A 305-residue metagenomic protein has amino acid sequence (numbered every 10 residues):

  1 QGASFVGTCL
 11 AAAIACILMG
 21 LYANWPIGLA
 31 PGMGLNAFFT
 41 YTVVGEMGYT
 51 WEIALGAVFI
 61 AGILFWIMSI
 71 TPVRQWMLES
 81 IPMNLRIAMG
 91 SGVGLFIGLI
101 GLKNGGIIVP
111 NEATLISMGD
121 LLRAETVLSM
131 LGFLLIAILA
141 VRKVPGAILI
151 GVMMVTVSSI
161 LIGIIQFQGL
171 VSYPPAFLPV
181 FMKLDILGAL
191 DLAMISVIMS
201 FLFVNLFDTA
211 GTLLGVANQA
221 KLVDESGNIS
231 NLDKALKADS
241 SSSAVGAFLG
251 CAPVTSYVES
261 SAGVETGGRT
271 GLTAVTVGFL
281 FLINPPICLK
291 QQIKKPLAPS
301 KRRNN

Functional and structural regions predicted by a protein language model:
Q1-L121: Early transmembrane hairpin of solute transport permeases
Q1-T8, M199-G271: Membrane-embedded helical hairpins/re-entrant loop segments and their flanking transmembrane helices within multi-pass
G2-A3, A23-L35, P82-L85, V144-I150 (+4 more regions): Short, non-helical or kinked segments that cap or interrupt transmembrane helices
G7-M19, G32, N36, T40 (+17 more regions): Alpha-helical transmembrane segments in multi-pass membrane proteins
L29-T42, M153, G211-A220, V254-T266 (+1 more regions): Re-entrant/interfacial helical elements at transmembrane boundaries that shape and gate the permeation pathway
G34-G48, V275-K294, K301, N305: Transmembrane alpha-helical segments and their short flanking loops that form helix-hairpins/helix-helix interfaces
P110-L122, V127, L161-L202: Helix-loop-helix junctions that connect adjacent transmembrane segments in multi-pass membrane transporters
L134-F177, L202-L206: Flexible hinge motifs at transmembrane-helix junctions and intramembrane kinks/re-entrant loops in multi-pass membrane
